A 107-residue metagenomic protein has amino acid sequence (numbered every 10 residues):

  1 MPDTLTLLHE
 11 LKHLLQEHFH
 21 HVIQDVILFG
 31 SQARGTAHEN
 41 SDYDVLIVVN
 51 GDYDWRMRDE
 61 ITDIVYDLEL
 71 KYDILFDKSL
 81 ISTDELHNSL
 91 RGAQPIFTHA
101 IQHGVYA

Functional and structural regions predicted by a protein language model:
M1-D25, R34-E39, V49-A107: Catalytic core of pol beta-like nucleotidyltransferases
S31: P-loop (Walker A) phosphate-binding loop of NTP-binding proteins
D44-V48: Short beta-strand->loop micro-motif that forms the acidic, two-metal-ion catalytic signature in nucleotide-processing
